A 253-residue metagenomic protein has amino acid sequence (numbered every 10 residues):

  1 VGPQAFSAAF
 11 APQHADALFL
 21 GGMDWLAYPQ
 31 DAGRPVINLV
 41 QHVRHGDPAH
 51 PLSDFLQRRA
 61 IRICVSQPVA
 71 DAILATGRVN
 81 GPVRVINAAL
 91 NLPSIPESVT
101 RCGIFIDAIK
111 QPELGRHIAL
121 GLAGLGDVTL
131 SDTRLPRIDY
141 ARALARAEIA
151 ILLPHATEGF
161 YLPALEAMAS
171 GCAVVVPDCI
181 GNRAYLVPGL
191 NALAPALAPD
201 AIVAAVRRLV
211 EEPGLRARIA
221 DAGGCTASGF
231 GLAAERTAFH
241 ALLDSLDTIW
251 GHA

Functional and structural regions predicted by a protein language model:
V1-R58: Extended catalytic core of nucleotide-activated donor transferases of GT-like folds
D71-Y140: Conserved catalytic-core segment of nucleotide-activated headgroup transferases in glycan assembly
P96, D178-G189, L193-A194: Short acidic/histidine- and often glycine-rich active-site loop of Leloir-type glycosyltransferases that engages
A141, A164-A169, R183-A184: Short alpha-helical segment that forms part of, or immediately flanks, the ligand-binding pocket in carbohydrate-active
A145-G159: Acidic donor-binding loop of glycosyltransferase active sites
A173-V176: Short hydrophobic beta-strand element within catalytic cores of glycosyltransferases and related nucleotide-activated
P188-D200, R207-G214: Conserved acidic donor-binding segment of nucleotide-sugar-dependent glycosyltransferases
P213-W250: A charged, aromatic-enriched C-terminal amphipathic alpha-helix characteristic of glycosyltransferases across folds
